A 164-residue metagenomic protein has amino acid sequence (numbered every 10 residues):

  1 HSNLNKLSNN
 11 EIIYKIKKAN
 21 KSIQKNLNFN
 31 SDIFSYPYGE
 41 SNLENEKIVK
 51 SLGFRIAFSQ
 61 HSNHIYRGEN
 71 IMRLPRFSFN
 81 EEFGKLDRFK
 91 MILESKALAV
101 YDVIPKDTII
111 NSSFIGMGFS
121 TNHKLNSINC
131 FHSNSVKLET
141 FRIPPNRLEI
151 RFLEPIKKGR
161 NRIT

Functional and structural regions predicted by a protein language model:
H1-N45, R55, G68-P75: Metal-dependent polysaccharide deacetylase catalytic core of the NodB/CE4 family, i.e., the active-site-bearing domain
A19-S22, A57, A97-A99, V136: A sequence-composition feature that detects small, non-aromatic residues
N26, A57, G118-S120: Glycine-centered structural positions embedded in regular secondary structure
K50-I56: Glycine-enriched alpha-helix->loop->beta-strand junction motifs that scaffold or abut catalytic
Q60-H61: Beta->alpha turn/N-cap motifs
S78-T164: Terminal accessory/targeting
